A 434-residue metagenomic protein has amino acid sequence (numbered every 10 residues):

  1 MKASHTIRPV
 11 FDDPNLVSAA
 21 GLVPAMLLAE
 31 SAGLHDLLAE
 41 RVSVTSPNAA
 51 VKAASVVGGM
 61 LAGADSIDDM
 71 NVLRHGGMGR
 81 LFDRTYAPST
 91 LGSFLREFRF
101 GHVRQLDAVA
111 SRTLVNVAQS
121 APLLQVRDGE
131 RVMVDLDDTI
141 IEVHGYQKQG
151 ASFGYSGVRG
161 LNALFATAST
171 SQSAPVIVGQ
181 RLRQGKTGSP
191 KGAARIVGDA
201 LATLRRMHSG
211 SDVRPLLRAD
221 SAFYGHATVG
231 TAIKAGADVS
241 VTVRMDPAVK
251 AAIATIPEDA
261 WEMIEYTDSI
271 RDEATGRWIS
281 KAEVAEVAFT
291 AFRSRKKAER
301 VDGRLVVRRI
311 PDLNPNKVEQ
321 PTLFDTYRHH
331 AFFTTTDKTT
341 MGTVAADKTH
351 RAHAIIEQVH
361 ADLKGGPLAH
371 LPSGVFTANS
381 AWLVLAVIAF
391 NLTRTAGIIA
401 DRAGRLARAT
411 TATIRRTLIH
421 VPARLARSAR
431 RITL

Functional and structural regions predicted by a protein language model:
M1-G188, G192-G210, A235, P257 (+1 more regions): Dynamic "connector" segments at or just before major functional cores
M1-R8, P14, S240-D362: An anionic, glycine-rich sequence signature occurring as long contiguous blocks
N15-V17, V44-V51, T322, S373-L383 (+1 more regions): Structural motif
L28, M70, T343-F376, A381 (+1 more regions): Short amphipathic alpha-helical "interface-anchor" segments enriched in bulky aromatics
L28, S55-V56, M70, A87 (+9 more regions): Short, conserved catalytic/metal-binding motifs centered on acidic residues
G77-R80, I141-V143, K186-T187, F223-A227 (+7 more regions): Flexible loop/turn segments at secondary-structure boundaries
S189-A248: Domain-level cores of phosphate- or acyl-group-handling catalytic modules
L392-L434: A short, flexible helix-boundary coil/loop motif
